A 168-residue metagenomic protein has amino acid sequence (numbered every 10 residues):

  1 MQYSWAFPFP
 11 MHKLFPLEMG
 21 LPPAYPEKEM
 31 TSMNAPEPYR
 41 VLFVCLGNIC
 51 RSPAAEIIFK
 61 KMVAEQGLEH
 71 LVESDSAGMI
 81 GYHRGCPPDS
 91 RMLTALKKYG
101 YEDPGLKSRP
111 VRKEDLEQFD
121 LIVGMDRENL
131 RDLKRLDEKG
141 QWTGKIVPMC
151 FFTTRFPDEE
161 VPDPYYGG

Functional and structural regions predicted by a protein language model:
Y25-P26, T31-Q118: Conserved active-site segments centered on acidic
P38, L121, R127-G168: Phosphate-binding/catalytic loops
S52, M125-D126: Replace "coordinates the UDP/GDP/TDP-sugar" with "coordinates nucleotide-activated sugar donors
